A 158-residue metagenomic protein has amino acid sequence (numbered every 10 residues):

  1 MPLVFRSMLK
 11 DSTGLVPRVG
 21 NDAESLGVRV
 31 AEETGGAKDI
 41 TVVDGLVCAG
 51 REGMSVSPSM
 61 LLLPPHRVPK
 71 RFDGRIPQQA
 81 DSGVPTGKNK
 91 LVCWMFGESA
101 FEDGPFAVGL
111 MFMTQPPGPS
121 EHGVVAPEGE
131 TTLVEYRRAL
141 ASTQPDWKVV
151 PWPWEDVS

Functional and structural regions predicted by a protein language model:
M1-S158: NAD-dependent ADP-ribosyltransferases
